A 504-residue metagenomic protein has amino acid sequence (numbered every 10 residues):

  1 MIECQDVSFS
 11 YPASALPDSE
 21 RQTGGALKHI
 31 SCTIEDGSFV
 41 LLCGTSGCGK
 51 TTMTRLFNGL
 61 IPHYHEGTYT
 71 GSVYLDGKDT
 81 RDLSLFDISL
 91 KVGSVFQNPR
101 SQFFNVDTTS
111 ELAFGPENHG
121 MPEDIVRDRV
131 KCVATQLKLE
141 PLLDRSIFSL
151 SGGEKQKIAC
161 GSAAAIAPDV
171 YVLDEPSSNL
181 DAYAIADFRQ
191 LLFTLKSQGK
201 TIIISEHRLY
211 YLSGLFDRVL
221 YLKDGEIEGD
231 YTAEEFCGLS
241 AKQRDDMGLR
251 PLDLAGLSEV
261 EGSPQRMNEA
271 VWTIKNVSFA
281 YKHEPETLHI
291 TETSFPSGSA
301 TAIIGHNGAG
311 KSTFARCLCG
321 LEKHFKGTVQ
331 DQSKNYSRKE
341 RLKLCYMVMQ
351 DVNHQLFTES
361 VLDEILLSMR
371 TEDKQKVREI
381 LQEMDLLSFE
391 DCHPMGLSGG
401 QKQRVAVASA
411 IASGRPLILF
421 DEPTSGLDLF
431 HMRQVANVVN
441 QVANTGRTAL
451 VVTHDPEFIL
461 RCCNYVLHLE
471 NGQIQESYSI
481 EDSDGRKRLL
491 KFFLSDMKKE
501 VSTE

Functional and structural regions predicted by a protein language model:
N58, C319: Helix-to-loop junction immediately C-terminal to a conserved catalytic motif
S72-D87, T328-R341: ABC ATPase NBD Q-loop/coupling interface
I125-L142, K374-F389: Conserved ABC ATPase "signature" region
S146-L150, E154, H393-L397, Q401: Conserved ABC ATPase signature
Y171-D174, I418-D421: Catalytic Walker B motif of ABC-type/P-loop ATPase nucleotide-binding domains
E206-H207, T453-H454: H-loop/switch region of ABC-family ATPase nucleotide-binding domains
E226-L249, Q473-M497: Conserved beta-strand-loop-alpha-helix hinge in the C-terminal portion of ABC ATPase nucleotide-binding domains
